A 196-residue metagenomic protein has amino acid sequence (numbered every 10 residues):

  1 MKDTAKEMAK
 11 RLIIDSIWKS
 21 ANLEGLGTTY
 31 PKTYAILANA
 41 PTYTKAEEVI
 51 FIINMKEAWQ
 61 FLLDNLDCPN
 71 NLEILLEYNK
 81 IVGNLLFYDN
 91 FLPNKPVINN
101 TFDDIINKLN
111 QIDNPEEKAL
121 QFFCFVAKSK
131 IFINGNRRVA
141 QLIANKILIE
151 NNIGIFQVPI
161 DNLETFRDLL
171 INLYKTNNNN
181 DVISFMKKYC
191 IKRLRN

Functional and structural regions predicted by a protein language model:
M1-N196: FIC/Doc superfamily catalytic core
